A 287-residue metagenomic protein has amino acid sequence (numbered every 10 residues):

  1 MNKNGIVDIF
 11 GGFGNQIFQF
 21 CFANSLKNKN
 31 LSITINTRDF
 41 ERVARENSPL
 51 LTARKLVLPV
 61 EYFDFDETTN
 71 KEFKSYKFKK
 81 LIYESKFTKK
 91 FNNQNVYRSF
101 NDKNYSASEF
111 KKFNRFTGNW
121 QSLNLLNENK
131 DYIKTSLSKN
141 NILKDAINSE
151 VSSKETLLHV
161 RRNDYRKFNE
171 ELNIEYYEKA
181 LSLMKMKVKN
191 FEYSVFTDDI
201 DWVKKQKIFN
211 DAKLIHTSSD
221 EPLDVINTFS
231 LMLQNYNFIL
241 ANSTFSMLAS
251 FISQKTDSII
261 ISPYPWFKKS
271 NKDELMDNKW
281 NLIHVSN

Functional and structural regions predicted by a protein language model:
N2-G11, R38: Nucleotide-activated donor-dependent transferases that construct or modify glycoconjugates
K3, E46-V188: Secretory-pathway luminal glycosyltransferase catalytic domains
D8-F18, R42, K167-E171: A short, glycine/small-residue-rich beta-strand->loop->alpha-helix junction that serves as a flexible
F13, K185-S270: Donor-binding and catalytic core of enzymes assembling or modifying cell-surface/extracellular glycoconjugates
F18-L26: Short amphipathic alpha-helix
S32-V43: A short beta-strand-loop structural module common to alpha/beta enzyme folds
A44-E61, V203-D211, K272-D277: Short, aromatic/basic amphipathic alpha-helical patches
K269-N287: Leloir-type glycosyltransferase catalytic cores
